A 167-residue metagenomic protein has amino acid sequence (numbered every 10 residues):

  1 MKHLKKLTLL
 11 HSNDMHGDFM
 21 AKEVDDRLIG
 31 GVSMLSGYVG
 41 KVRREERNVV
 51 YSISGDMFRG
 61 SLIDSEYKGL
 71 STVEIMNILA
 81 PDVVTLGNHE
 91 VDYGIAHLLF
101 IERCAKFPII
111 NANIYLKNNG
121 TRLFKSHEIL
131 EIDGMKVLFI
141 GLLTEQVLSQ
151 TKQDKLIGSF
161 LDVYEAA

Functional and structural regions predicted by a protein language model:
M1-A167: Acidic, metal/ion-coordinating pockets
